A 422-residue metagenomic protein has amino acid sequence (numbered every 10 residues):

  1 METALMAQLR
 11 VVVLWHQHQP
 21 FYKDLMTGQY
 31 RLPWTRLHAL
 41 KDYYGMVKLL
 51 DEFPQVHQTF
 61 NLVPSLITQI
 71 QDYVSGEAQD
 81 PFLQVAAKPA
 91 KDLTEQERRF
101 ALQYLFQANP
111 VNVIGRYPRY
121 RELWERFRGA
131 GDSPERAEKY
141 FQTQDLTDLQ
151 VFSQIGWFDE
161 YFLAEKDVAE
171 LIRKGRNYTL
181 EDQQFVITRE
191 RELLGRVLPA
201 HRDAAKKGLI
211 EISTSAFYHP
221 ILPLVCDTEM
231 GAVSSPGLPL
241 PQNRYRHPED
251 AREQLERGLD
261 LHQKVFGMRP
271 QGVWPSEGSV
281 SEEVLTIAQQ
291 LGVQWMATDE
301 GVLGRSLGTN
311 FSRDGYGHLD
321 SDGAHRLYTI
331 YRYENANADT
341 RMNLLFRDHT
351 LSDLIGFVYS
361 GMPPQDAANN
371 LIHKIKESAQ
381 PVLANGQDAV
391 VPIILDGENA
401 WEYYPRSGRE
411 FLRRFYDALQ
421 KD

Functional and structural regions predicted by a protein language model:
A4-Q58, S65-F185: N-terminal regions that are enriched for targeting/export leaders and immediately downstream pro/stem segments
L5-A7, L49-Q55, L198-T214, E229-G231 (+3 more regions): Acidic (Asp/Glu)-rich catalytic clusters
H16, L50, S213-S215, V273 (+3 more regions): Conserved, mostly hydrophobic/aromatic
T27-L40, P89, R99-F127, I172-E192 (+5 more regions): The substrate-binding groove and active-site-proximal loops of carbohydrate-active enzymes, especially glycoside
E77-G115, A232-R252, Q289-N335, N343 (+1 more regions): Acidic, His- and aromatic-enriched active-site or binding-groove loops in soluble protein domains that engage sugars
F127-K206, L224-V225, L238-P239, G278-R332: Extended, H/D-rich, highly charged conserved domains that either
L240-E277, N335, K376-I394: CE4/NodB-like, metal-dependent polysaccharide N-deacetylase domain that modifies extracellular/periplasmic N-acetylated
S276-I394, E402-D422: Active-site-adjacent pocket scaffolds in enzyme catalytic domains
